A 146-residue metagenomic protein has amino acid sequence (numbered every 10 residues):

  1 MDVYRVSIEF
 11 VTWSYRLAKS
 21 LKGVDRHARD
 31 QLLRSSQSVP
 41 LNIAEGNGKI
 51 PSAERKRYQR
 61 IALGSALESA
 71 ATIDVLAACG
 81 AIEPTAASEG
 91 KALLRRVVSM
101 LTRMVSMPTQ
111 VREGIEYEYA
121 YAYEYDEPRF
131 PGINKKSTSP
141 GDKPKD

Functional and structural regions predicted by a protein language model:
M1-D146: Amphipathic alpha-helical assembly/interaction segments
